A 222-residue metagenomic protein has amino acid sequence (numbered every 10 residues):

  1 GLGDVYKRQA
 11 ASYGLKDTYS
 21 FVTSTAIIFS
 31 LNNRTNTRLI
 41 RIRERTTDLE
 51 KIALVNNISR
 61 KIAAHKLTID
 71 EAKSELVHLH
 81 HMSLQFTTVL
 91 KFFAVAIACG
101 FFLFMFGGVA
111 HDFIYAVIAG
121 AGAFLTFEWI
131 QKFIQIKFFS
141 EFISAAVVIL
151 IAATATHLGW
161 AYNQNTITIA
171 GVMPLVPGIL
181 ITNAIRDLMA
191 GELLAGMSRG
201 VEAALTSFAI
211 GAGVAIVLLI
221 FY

Functional and structural regions predicted by a protein language model:
L2-V5: Short, small-residue-biased leader/transition segments that mark boundaries at the very start of proteins
A11-Y13, T18-R34: Membrane-cytosol interface segments
S24, N32-L54: Active-site cofactor/substrate anionic-group-binding motifs, chiefly glycine- and Lys/Arg-rich phosphate-binding loops
L49-H80: Extended, hydrophilic extramembrane loops/domains of integral membrane proteins
D70-T88, F104, F138-F139, T168-A170: Cytosolic regulatory modules rich in charged/polar residues
H78-L79, A123-I134, T182-L194: C-terminal ends of transmembrane helices
L84-L158: Core alpha-helical transmembrane segments of integral membrane proteins
H157-Y222: Generic detector of multi-pass transmembrane helix bundles and their immediately adjacent loops in polytopic membrane
